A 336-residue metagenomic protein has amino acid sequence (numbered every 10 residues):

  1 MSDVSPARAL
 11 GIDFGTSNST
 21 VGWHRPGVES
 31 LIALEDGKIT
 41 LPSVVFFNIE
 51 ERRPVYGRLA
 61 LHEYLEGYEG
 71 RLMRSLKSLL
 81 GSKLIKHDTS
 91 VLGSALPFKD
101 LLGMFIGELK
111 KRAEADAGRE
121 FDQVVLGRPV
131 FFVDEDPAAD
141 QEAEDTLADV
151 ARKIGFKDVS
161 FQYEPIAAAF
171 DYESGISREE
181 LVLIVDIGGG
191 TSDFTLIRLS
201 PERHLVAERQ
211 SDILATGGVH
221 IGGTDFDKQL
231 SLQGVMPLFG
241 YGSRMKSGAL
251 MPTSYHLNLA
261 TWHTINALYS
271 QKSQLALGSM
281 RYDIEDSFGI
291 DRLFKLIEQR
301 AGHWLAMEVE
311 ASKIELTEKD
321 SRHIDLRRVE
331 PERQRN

Functional and structural regions predicted by a protein language model:
M1-L41, A60-I184, R198-V219, R333-N336: N-terminal phosphate-binding loop and flanking beta/alpha elements of the actin-like ATPase fold
I12-N18, I184-D193, G222-T224, V309: A short acidic Gly-Thr/Ser loop motif
T20-V21, L41-P42, V55-Y56, D193-T195 (+1 more regions): Short helix/loop capping segments that flank catalytic or ligand/cofactor-binding pockets
T40, R198-E330: Phosphate-binding glycine-rich/basic clefts of nucleotide- and phosphate-handling proteins, predominantly
I49-R52, L80-L84, L109-A117, E173 (+2 more regions): Conserved NTP-handling cores and scaffolds of large molecular machines
P54-E66, W304-M307, A311: Long, contiguous juxta-domain segments that are non-catalytic but functionally important
